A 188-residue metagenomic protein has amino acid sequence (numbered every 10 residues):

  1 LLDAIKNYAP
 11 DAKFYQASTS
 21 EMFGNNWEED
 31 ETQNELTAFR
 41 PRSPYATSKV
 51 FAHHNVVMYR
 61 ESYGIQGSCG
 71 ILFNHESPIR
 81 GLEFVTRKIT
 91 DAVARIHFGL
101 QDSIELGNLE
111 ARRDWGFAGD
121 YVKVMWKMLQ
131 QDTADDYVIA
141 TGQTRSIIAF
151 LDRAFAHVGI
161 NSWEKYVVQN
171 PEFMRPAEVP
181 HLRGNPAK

Functional and structural regions predicted by a protein language model:
L1-A4, R153: Short, conserved SAM-binding segment of the class I
D3, N7-Q16, E21-I71, E76-R80: Catalytic helix-loop patch of NAD(P)-dependent Rossmann-fold dehydrogenases
V85-K188: C-terminal substrate-binding subdomain of Rossmann-fold SDR/epimerase-dehydratase oxidoreductases
